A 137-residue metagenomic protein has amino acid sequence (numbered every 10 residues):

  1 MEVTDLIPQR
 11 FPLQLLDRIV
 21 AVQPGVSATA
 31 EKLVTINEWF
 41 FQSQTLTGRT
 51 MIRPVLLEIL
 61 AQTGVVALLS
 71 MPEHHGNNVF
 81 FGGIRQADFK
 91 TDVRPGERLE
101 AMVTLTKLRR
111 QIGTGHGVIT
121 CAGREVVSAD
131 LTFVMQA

Functional and structural regions predicted by a protein language model:
M1-T4, V127-A137: Segments adjacent to and within acyl-thioester-processing domains across lipid and secondary-metabolism enzymes
F11-M51: Catalytic strand-loop segment that frames the active site of acyl-thioester-processing enzymes
Q14, G25-T29, R98-E100, I112-T114 (+1 more regions): Intrinsic-disorder/low-complexity, polar/charged segments enriched in Ser/Thr/Lys/Arg/Asp/Glu/Gln
I19, Q86-A122: Hydrophobic beta-sheet segments that form the core/acyl-binding groove of ACP/CoA-dependent acyl-chain-processing
V34-I36, K107, C121, F133-M135: Beta-strand elements of well-folded, non-transmembrane domains
S43-V66, F81: Compact, glycine-rich, soluble single-domain proteins
G64-M102, V126-D130: Hydrophobic beta-strand-centered segment that forms part of the acyl-chain substrate-binding groove
